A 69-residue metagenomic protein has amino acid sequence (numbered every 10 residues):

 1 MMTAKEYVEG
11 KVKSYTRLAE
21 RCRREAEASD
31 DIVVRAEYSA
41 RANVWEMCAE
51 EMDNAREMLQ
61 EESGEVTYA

Functional and structural regions predicted by a protein language model:
M1-T16: Short, charge/polar-rich alpha-helical segments
G10, R21, A28, I32-A69: Short, charge-rich amphipathic interface segments used for partner binding and complex assembly
T16, E20-R23: Short amphipathic alpha-helical segments
